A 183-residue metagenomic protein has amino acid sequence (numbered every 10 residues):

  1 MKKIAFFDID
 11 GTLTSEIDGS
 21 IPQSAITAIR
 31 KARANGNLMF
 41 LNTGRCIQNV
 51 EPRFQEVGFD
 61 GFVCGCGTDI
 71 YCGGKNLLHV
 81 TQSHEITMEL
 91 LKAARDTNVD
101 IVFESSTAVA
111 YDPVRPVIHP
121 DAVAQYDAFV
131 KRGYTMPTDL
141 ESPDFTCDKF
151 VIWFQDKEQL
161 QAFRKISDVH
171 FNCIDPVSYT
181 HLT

Functional and structural regions predicted by a protein language model:
M1, R45-R53, F150-D156: N-terminal-biased segments
M1-I4, P22, L182: Mg2+-dependent phosphoryl-transfer enzymes with acidic/Ser/Thr/Gly-rich catalytic loops
K3-E16: Asp-based phosphoryl-transfer active-site loop
T12, R45, H181: Histidine-centered divalent metal-coordination motifs
S24-D121: Active-site phosphate-binding/coordination module
A93, E104-L182: Conserved acidic, metal-coordinating active-site core of Asp-based, Mg2+-dependent phosphoryl-transfer enzymes
